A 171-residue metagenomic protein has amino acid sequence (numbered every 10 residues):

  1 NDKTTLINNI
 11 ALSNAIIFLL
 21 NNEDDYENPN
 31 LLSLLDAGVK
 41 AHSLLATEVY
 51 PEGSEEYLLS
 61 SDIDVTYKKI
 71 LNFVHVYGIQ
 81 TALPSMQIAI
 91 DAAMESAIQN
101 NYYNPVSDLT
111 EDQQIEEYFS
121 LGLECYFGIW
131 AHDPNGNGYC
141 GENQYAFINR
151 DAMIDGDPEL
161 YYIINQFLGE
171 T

Functional and structural regions predicted by a protein language model:
N1-N100: Acidic/His-rich structured neighborhood in mature extracellular/periplasmic domains
D2, P105, N149: Sparse, context-dependent recognition of short Cys/His-centered cofactor- or disulfide-binding micro-motifs
E23, E27, E48, E55-E56 (+7 more regions): Glutamate identity and glutamate-enriched acidic tracts
Y26, Y50, Y57, Y67 (+8 more regions): Sequence-level detector for tyrosine residue identity
L31-S33, A37, L58, T110-Q113 (+3 more regions): Intrinsic disorder and flexible coil segments
Y57-V65, T110-Q114, I154: Soluble non-cytosolic domains of exported or imported proteins
L71-D133, N137: The catalytic-center signature of Zn2+-dependent metalloproteases
L123-T171: Pan-zinc metallopeptidase signature
